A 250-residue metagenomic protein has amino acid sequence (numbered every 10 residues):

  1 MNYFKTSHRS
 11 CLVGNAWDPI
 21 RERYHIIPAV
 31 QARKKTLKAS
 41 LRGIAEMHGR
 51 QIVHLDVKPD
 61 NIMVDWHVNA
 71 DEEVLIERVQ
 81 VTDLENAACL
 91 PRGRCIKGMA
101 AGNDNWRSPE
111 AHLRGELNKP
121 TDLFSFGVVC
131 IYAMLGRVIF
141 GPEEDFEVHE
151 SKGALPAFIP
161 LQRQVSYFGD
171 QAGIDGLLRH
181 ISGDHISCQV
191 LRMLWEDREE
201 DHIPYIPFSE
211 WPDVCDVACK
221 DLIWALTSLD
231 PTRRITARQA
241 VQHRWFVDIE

Functional and structural regions predicted by a protein language model:
M1-P28: Juxta-kinase regulatory segment immediately upstream of eukaryotic protein kinase catalytic domains
T36-L37: Activation segment signature within eukaryotic-like protein kinase domains
S40-I52: Protein kinase catalytic-loop region centered on the HRD/HxD motif
D60-N105: Activation segment/activation loop of eukaryotic-type protein kinase catalytic domains
R114-K119: Activation segment
D122: Conserved catalytic-loop aspartate of Hanks-type protein kinases
V165-L222: C-terminal lobe substrate-recognition/regulatory segment of protein kinase catalytic domains
R234: Conserved HRD-motif arginine in the catalytic loop of eukaryotic-like protein kinases
